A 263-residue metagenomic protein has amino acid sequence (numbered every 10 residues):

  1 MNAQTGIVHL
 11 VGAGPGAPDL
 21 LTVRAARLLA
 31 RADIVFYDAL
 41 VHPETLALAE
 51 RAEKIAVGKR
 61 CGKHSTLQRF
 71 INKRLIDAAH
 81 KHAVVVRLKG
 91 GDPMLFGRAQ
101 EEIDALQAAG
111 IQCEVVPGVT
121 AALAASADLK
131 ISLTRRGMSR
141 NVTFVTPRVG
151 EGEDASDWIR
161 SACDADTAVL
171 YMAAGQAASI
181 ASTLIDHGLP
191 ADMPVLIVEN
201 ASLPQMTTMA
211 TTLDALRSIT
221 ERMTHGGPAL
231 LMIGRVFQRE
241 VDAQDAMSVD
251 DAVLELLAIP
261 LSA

Functional and structural regions predicted by a protein language model:
M1-V116, A215-R217, A229: Class I S-adenosyl-L-methionine
N2-V8, H80-V85, N141, V149-A263: A contiguous loop/helix-start segment that scaffolds small-molecule binding in enzyme catalytic cores
H42-P43, T120-A122, A177: Alpha-helix N-cap/helix-start and coil->helix boundary motif
T45, L106, A125-S126, I180 (+1 more regions): Hydrophobic packing residues within well-ordered alpha-helices of enzyme cores
E53-K59, G110-E114, L133-R140, G188-I197: Short hydrophobic/aromatic-enriched beta-strand-loop microsegments
I55-L67, R135-T146, A168-V169: Acidic/glycine-enriched edge-of-secondary-structure segments
M94-D164, T207-A210: Class I SAM-dependent methyltransferase SAM-binding "motif I" and its flanking Rossmann-like core
